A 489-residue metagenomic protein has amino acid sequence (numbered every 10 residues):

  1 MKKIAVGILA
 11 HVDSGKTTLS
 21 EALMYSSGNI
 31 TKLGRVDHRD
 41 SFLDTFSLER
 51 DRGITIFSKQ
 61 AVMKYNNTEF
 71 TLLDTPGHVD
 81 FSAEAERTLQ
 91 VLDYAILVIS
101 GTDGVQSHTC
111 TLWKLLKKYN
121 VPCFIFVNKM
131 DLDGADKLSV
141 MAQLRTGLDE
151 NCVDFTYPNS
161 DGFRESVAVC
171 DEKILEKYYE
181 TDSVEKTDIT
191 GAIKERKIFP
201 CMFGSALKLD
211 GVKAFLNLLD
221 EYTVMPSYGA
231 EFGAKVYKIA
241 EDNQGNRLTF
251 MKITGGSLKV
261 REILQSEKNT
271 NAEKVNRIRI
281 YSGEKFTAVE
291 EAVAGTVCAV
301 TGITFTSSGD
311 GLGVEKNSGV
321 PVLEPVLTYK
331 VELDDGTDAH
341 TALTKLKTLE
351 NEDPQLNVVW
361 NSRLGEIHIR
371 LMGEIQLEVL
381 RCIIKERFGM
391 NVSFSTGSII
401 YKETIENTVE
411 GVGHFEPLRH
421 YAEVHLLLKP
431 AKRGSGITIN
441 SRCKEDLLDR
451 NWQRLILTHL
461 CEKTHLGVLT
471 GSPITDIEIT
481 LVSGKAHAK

Functional and structural regions predicted by a protein language model:
M1-K489: Structural and coupling elements of P-loop NTPases
